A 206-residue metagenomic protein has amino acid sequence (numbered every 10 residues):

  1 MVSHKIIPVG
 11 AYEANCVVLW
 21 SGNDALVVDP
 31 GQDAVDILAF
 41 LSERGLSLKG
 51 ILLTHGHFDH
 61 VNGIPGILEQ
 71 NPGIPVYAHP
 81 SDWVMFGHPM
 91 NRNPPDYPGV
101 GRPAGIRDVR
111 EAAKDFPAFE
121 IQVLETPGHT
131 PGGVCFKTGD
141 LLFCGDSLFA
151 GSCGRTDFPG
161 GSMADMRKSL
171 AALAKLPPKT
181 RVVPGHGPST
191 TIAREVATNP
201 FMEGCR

Functional and structural regions predicted by a protein language model:
M1-L46, G99-K175, T191-A193, E203: Catalytic core of the metallo-beta-lactamase
V28, K49-G56, V76-H79, E125-G128 (+2 more regions): Active-site neighborhood of phospho(di)ester-bond hydrolases with catalytic His/Asp-centered motifs
D33-F119, A197-G204: Active-site HxH/HxHxD metal-binding segment of metal-dependent hydrolases
H57, G154, P188: Flexible, active-site-proximal loop/turn residues at the rims of small-molecule/cofactor binding pockets and catalytic
H60-G63, G132, S189: Intrinsic structural disorder/low-complexity segments
D82-V84, D157, P188-S189: Short histidine/acidic/glycine/proline-rich micro-motifs that form metal- and phosphate-coordinating active-site loops
P178-V183, P188, A193-R206: Charged phosphate-binding loop/patch that engages nucleotide di/tri-phosphates or the phosphate backbone of nucleic
